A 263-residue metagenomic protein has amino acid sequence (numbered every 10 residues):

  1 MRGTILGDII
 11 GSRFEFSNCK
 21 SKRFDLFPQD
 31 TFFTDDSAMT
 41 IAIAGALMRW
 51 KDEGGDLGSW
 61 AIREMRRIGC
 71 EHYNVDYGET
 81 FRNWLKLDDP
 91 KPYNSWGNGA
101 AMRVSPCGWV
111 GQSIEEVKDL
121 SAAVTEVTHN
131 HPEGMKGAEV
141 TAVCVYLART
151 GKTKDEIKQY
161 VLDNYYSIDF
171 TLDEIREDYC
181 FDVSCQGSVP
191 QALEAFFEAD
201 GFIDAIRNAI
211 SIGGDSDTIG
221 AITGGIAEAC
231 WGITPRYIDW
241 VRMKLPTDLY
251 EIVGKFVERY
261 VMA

Functional and structural regions predicted by a protein language model:
M1-A263: Structured, active/binding-site neighborhoods that engage oxygen-rich ligands
